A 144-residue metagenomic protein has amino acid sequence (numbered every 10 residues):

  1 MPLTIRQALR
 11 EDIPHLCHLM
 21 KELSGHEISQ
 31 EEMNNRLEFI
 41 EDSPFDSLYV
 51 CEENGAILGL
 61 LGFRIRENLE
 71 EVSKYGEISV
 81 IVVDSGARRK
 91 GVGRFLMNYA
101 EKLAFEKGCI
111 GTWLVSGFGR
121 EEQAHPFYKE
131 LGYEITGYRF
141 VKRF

Functional and structural regions predicted by a protein language model:
Q7-E11, H18-S73, S79, R143: Acetyl-CoA-dependent GNAT
L9, R66, D84, R88 (+1 more regions): Residue-level recognition of the GNAT/N-acetyltransferase active site
D46, I135-F140: Short hydrophobic/aromatic beta-strand or adjacent loop that forms the aromatic wall/cage of a ligand/substrate-binding
S73-S85, Y138: Conserved acetyl-CoA binding element of GNAT-fold acetyltransferases
A87, G91-Y99: Conserved acetyl-CoA pyrophosphate-binding loop and the N-cap/start of the following alpha-helix in GNAT-like
R94, F118-G137: Conserved active-site alpha-helix within GNAT-family acetyltransferase domains
A104-S116: Conserved GNAT acetyl-CoA-binding A-motif
